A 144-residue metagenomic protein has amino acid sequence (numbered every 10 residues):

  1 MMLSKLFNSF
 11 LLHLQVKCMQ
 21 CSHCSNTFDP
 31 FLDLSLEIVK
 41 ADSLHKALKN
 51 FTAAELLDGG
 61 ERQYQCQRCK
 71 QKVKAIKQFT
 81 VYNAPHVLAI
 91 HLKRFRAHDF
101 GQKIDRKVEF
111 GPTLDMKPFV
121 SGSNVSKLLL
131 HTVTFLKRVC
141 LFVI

Functional and structural regions predicted by a protein language model:
M1-H13, Q20: Active-site periphery "cap/insert" segments of enzyme catalytic domains
L14-V16, Y64: Cys/His-enriched microdomains
H23-I144: Exposed substrate/partner-binding surface patches
